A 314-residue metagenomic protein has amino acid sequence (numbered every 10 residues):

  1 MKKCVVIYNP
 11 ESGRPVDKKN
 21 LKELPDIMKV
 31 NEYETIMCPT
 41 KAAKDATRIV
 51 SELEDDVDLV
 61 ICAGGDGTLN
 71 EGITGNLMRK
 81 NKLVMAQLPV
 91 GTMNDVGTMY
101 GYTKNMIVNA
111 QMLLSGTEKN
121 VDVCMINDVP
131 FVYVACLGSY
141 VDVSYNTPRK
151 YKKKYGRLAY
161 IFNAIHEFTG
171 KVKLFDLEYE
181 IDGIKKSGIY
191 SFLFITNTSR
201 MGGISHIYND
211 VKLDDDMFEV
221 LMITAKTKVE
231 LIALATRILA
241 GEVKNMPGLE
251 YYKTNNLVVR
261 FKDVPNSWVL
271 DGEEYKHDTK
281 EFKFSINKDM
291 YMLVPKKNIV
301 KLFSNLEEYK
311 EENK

Functional and structural regions predicted by a protein language model:
K2-R157: Small-residue-rich beta-alpha loop regions that form the catalytic core of phosphotransfer and lipid-active enzymes
V6, M37, Y179, V220-M222: Generic preference for hydrophobic
N9, D66, V143, L193 (+3 more regions): A residue-level signal for conserved active-site and pocket-lining positions in enzyme catalytic cores
E11-S12, T92, S199-R200, A225-T227: Short, glycine/serine-rich, charged loops/turns that create anion-binding and catalytic segments at active sites
G13-D17, G202, Y291: Short N-terminal binding/cap micro-motifs at the start of the first secondary-structure element
D17-L21, S205, I232-A233: Conserved strand-to-helix beginnings and helix N-cap segments that scaffold or border functional pockets
N127-M217, E312: ATP/pyrophosphate-binding catalytic subdomain of soluble kinases
I181, K212, M222-K314: ATP/nucleoside-binding phosphotransfer catalytic cores, i.e., glycine-rich phosphate-binding loops
